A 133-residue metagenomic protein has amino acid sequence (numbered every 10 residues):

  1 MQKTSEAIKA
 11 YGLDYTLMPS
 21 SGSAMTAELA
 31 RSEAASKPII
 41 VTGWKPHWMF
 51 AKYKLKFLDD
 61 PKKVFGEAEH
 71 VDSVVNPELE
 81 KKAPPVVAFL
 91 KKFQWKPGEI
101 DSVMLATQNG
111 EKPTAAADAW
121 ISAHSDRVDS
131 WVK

Functional and structural regions predicted by a protein language model:
M1, A24-M25, K45-F50, L79-K81: Solvent-exposed loop/turn segments at secondary-structure junctions within structured extracellular/periplasmic domains
M1-Y11, Y15-E28, T114: Bilobed "Venus flytrap"/periplasmic-binding protein-like clamshell domains and structurally analogous long
Q2-K3, E78, P84-V128: Ligand-binding clefts/hinges and TM-proximal coupling segments of bilobed small-molecule sensing domains
K9-Y11, S73, G98-S102: Acidic/histidine-rich, surface-exposed loop or edge segments in extracytoplasmic proteins
R31-K56: A ligand-binding cleft/hinge motif common to bilobed small-molecule-binding domains
H47-E67, V71: Active-site/pore-lining binding-face segments in mid-to-C-terminal subdomains
E69-K82: A bilobed periplasmic-binding-protein/Venus flytrap-type ligand-binding module shared by bacterial periplasmic
V132-K133: Short, solvent-exposed mixed-charge patches
